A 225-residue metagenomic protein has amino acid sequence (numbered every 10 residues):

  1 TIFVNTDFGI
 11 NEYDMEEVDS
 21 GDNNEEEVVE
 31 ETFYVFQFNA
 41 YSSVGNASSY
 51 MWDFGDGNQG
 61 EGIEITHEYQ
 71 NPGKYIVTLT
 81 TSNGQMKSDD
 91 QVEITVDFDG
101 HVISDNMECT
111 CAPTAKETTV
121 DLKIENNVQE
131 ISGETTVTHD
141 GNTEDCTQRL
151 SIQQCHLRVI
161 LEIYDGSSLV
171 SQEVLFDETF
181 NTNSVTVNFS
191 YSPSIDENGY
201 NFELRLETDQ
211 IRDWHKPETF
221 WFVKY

Functional and structural regions predicted by a protein language model:
T1-L150, V159, I163, F189-Y225: Extracellular/lumenal mature domains of secreted and surface-exposed proteins
G166-N183: Solvent-exposed serine/threonine-rich low-complexity stretches and specific carbohydrate-binding patches
N183-F189: Short glycine- and Lys/Arg-enriched binding-loop motifs that mark or flank ligand-binding interfaces
